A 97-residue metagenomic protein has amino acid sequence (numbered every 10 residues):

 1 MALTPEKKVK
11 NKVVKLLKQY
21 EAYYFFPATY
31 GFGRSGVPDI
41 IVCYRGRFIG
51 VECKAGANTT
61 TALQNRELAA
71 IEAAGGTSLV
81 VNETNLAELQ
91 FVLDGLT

Functional and structural regions predicted by a protein language model:
M1-T97: Catalytic phosphate/metal-binding cores of nucleic-acid and nucleotide-processing enzymes, i.e., regions that mediate
